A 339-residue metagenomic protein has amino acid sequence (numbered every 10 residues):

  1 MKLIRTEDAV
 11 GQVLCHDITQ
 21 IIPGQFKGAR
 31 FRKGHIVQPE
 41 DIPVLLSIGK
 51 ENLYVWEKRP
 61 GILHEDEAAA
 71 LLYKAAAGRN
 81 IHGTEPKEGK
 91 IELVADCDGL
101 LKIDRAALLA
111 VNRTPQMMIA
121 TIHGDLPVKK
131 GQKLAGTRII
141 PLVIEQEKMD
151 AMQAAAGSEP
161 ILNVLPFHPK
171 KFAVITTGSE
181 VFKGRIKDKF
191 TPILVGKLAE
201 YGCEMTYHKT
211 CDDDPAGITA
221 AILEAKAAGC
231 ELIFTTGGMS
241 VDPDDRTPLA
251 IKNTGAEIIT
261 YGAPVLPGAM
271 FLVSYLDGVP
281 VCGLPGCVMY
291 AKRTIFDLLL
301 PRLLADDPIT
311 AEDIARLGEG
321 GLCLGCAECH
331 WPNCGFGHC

Functional and structural regions predicted by a protein language model:
M1-E88: Short, low-complexity N-terminal leaders and the immediately following helix N-cap/first helix
E7-G11, A29, G83-P86, L126-V128 (+4 more regions): Solvent-exposed alpha-helices and their adjacent loops that cap or buttress functional pockets in soluble metabolic
A29, K33, E85, L100-M118 (+2 more regions): C-terminal terminal segments
R32, Q38, P43, H123 (+2 more regions): Residue-level recognition of short, solvent-exposed, well-ordered loop/turn junctions that link secondary-structure
V55-W56, I81-P86, I144-Q146, E204-H208 (+1 more regions): Flexible, glycine/charged-enriched surface loops at secondary-structure junctions
R59-F167: Extended, charged alpha/beta regions that create polyanion-binding interfaces
S158-D213, G217: Glycine-rich phosphate/diphosphate-binding loop of Rossmann-like nucleotide-binding domains
S179, K189, T206-G335: Short glycine/threonine-rich loop/turn motifs
